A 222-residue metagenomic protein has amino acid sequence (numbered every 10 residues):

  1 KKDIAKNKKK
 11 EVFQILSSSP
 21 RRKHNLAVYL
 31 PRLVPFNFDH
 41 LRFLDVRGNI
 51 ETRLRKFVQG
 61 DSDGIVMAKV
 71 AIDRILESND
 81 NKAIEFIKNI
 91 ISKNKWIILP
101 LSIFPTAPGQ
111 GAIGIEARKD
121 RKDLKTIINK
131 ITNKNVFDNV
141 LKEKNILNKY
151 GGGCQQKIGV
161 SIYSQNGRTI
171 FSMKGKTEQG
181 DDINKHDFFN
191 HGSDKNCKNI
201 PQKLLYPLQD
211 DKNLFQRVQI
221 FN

Functional and structural regions predicted by a protein language model:
K1-V34, L41: Bilobed "Venus flytrap"/periplasmic-binding protein-like clamshell domains and structurally analogous long
V28, R32-N222: Small-molecule-sensing regulatory modules
